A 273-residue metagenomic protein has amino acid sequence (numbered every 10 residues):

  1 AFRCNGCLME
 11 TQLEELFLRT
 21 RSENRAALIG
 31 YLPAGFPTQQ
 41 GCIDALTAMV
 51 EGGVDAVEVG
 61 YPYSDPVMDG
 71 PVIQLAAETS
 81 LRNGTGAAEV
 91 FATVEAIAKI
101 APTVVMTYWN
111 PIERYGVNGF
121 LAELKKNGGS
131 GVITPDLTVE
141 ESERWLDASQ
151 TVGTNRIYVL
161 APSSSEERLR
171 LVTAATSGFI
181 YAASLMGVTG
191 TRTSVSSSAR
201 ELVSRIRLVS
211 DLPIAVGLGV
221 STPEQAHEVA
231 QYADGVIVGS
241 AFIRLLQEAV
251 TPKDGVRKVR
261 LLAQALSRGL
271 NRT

Functional and structural regions predicted by a protein language model:
E10-T20, S64-I73, R82-E95, I112-N118 (+5 more regions): Active-site-adjacent beta->alpha loops and helix N-cap segments on the catalytic face of soluble alpha/beta enzymes
L28-L32, V57-V59, T103-T107, V132-T134 (+4 more regions): Hydrophobic faces of well-ordered beta-strands that scaffold small-molecule active sites in alpha/beta enzyme cores
G30, M49, G60, L124 (+3 more regions): Conserved, mostly hydrophobic/aromatic
P33, T38, M106-R114, D136-V139 (+2 more regions): Glycine-rich beta-to-alpha transition loops that act as phosphate-gripper elements at the mouths of alpha/beta enzyme
Q40-M49, S164-T173, V220-V236: Catalytic cores of alpha/beta
G53, L124-S130, Q150-I157, A174-I180 (+1 more regions): Glycine-enriched alpha-helix->loop->beta-strand junction motifs that scaffold or abut catalytic
V59-P66, G131-I133, T138-E141, I180-T191 (+2 more regions): Glycine-rich phosphate-binding active-site loops on the catalytic face of alpha/beta enzymes
S204-L212, S221-Q231, G235-T273: Alpha/beta catalytic cores of nucleotide-metabolism and tRNA/nucleoside-modifying enzymes
